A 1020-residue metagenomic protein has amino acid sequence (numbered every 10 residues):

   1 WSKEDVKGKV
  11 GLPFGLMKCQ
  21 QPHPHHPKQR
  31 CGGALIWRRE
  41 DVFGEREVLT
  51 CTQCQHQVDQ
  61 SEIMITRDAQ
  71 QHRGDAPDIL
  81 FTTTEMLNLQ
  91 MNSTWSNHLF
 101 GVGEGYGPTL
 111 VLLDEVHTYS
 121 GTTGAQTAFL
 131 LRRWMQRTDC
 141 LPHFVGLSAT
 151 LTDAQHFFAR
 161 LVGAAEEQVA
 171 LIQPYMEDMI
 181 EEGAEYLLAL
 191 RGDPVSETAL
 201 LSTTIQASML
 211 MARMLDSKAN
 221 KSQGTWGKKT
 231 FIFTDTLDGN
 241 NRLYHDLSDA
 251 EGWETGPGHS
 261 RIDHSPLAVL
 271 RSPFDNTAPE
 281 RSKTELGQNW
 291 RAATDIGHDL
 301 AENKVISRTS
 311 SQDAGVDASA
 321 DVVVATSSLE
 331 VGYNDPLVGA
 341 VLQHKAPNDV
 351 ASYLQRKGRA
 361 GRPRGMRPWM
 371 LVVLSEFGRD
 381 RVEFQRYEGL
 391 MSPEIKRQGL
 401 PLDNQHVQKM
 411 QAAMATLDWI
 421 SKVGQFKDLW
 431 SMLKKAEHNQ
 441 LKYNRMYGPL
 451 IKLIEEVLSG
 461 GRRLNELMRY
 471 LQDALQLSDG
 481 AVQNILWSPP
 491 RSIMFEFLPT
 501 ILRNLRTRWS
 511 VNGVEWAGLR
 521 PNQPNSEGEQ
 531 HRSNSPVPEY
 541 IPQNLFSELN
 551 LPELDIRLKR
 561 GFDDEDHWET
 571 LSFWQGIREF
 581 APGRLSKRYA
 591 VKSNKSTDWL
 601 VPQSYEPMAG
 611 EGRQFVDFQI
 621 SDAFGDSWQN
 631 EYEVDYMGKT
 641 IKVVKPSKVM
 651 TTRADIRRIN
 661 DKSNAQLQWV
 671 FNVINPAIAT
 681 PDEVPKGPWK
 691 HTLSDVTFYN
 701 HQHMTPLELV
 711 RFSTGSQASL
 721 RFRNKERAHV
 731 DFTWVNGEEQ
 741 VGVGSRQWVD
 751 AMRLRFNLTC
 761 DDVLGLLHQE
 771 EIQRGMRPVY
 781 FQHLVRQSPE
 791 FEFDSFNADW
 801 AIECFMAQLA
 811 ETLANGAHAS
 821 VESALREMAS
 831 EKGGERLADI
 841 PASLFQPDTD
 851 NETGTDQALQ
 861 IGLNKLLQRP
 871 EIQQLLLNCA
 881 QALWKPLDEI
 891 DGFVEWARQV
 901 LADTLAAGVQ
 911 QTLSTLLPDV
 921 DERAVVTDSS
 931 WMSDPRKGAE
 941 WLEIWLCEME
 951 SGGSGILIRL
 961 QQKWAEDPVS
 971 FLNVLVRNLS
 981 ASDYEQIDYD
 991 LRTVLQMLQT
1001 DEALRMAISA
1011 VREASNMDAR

Functional and structural regions predicted by a protein language model:
W1-D78, T84-M86, G227, W253-I306: A substrate-engagement module of RecA-like helicase motors
G8, F14-Q20, L151-E251, F377 (+2 more regions): Conserved interdomain linker/interface between the two RecA-like ATPase lobes of SF2 helicase motors
R67-L80, L161-A164, P174-V195, P273-V323 (+1 more regions): Conserved motor-coupling elements within RecA-like helicase/translocase cores
L80, T84-M91, W95-R137: SF2 helicase catalytic motif II
H117-E177: Post-DEXD/H (motif II) to motif III coupling segment of the RecA-like Helicase ATP-binding lobe
P142-G146, T152, R397, P401-S604 (+1 more regions): Extended, highly charged accessory segments
L329, Y333-K345, W369-L371, S586-K587: A short beta-strand element within the Helicase C-terminal
R359-P401: Conserved segment of the helicase C-terminal RecA-like domain
